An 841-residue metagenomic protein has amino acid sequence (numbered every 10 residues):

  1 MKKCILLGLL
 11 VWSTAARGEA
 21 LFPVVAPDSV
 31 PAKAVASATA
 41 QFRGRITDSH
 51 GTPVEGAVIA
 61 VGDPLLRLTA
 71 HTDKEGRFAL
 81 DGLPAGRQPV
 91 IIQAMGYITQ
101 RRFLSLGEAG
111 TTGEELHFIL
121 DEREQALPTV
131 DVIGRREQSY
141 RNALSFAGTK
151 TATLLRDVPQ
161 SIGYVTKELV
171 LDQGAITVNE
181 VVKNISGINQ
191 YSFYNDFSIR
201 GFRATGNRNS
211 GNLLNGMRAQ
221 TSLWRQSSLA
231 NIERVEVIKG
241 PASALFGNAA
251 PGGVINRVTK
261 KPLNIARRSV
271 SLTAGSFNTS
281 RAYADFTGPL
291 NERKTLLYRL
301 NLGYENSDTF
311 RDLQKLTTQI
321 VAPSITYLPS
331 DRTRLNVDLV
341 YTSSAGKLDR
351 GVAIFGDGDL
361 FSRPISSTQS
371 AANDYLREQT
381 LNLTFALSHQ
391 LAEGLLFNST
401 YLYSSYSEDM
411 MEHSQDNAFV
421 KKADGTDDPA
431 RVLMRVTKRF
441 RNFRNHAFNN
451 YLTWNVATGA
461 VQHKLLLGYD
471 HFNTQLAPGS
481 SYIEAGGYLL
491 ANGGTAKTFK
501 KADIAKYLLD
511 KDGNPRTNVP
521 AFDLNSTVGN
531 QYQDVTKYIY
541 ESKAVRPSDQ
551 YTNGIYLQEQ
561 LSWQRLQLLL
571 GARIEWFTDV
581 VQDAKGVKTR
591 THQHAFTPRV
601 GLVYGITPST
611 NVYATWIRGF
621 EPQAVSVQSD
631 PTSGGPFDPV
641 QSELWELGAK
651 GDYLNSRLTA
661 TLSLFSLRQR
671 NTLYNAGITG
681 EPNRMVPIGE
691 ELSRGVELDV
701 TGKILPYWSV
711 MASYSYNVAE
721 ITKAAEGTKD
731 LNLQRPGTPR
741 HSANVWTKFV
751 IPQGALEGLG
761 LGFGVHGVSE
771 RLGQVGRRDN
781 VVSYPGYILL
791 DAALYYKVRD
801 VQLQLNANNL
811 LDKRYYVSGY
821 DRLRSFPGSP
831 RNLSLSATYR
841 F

Functional and structural regions predicted by a protein language model:
N142, F146-G163, N179-M217, E233: Extracytoplasmic beta-strand/coil segments of soluble accessory domains associated with Gram-negative outer-membrane
N215-P241, R257-K260: Short acidic/polar hinge/loop motifs at secondary-structure boundaries that mediate gating or recognition
N231-E233, A244-P323, P329-T333, L381 (+1 more regions): Outer-membrane beta-barrel translocator/receptor signature
E305, A322-Q390, L396, Y403-R444 (+3 more regions): Acidic/polar loop-and-plug regions of large Gram-negative outer-membrane beta-barrel proteins
L328-S330, F443, Q462-L466, D470-L476 (+3 more regions): Structural signature of Gram-negative outer-membrane beta-barrels, strongest in the C-terminal barrel of TonB-dependent
S388-A392, L396-L402, Y406-E412, P639-K703 (+3 more regions): Membrane-embedded beta-barrel scaffold of Gram-negative outer-membrane proteins
T437, R441, L465, A614 (+2 more regions): Conserved C-terminal beta-signal and adjacent last beta-strands/turns of outer-membrane beta-barrel proteins
S666-R668, P687-V775, S836-R840: Gram-negative outer-membrane beta-barrel transporters
